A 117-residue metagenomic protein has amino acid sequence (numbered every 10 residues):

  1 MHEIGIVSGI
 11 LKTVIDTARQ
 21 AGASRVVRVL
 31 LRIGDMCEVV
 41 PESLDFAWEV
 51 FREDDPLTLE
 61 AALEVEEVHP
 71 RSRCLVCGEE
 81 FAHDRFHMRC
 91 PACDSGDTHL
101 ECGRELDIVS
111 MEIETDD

Functional and structural regions predicted by a protein language model:
H2-I15, E38-P41, E53, L57-E64 (+1 more regions): Extended interfacial segments that mediate partner engagement and assembly in macromolecular machines
Q20-P70, E79: A broadly conserved sequence feature marking short terminus-proximal activation segments in nucleic acid-centric
V68-H69, D84-R85, G103: Flanking scaffold residues of small Cys/His-coordinated metal-binding clusters
S72, M88, L106: Cys/His-enriched microdomains
C74-C77, C90-C93: Short cysteine-rich clusters marking metal-coordination/redox-active sites
A82, S95-H99: Short functional micro-motifs and their immediate structural scaffolds
